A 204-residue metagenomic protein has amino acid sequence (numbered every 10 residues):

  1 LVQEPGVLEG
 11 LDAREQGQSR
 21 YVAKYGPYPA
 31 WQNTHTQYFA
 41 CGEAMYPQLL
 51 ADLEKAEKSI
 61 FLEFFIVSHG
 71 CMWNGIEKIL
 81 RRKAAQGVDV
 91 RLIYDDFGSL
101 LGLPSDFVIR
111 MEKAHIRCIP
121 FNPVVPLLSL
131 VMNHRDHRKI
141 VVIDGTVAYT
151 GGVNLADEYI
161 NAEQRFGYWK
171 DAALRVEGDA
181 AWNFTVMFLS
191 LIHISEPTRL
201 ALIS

Functional and structural regions predicted by a protein language model:
L1-S195, R199, S204: N-terminal localization/anchoring segments of enzymes in phospholipid and broader phosphate metabolism
